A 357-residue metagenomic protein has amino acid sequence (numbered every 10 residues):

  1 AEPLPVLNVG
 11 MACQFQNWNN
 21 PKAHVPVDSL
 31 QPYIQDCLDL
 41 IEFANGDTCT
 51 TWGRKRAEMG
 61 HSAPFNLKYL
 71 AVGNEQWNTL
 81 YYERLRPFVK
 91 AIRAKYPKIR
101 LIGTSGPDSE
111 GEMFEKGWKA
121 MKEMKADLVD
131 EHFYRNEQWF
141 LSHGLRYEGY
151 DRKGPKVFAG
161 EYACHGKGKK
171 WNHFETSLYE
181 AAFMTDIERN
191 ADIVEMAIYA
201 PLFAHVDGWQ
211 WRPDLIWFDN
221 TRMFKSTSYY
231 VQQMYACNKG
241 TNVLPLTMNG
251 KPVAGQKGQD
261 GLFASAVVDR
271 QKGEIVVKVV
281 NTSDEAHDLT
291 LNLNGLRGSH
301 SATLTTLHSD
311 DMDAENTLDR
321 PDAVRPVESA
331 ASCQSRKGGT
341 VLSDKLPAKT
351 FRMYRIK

Functional and structural regions predicted by a protein language model:
A1-K95, I99, G103-G117, E123-M124: N-terminal catalytic cores of secreted or lumenal carbohydrate-active enzymes
L4-P5, G10-N17, G73-Y81, D108-M113 (+5 more regions): Flexible loop/turn segments at secondary-structure boundaries
G10-Q14, G154-A264: Aromatic/acidic polysaccharide-binding cleft in carbohydrate-active enzymes
L40, L70, V129, A197 (+3 more regions): Conserved, mostly hydrophobic/aromatic
V72-E75, G103-T104, E131, A159 (+2 more regions): Conserved beta-strand positions
T79, K90, A94, K98-I102 (+2 more regions): Glycoside hydrolase catalytic-domain groove-lining segments
A254-G261, N281-K357: C-terminal beta-sandwich/jelly-roll accessory domains of carbohydrate-active enzymes
G273-T282: Short, well-ordered beta-strand segments enriched in hydrophobic/aromatic residues
